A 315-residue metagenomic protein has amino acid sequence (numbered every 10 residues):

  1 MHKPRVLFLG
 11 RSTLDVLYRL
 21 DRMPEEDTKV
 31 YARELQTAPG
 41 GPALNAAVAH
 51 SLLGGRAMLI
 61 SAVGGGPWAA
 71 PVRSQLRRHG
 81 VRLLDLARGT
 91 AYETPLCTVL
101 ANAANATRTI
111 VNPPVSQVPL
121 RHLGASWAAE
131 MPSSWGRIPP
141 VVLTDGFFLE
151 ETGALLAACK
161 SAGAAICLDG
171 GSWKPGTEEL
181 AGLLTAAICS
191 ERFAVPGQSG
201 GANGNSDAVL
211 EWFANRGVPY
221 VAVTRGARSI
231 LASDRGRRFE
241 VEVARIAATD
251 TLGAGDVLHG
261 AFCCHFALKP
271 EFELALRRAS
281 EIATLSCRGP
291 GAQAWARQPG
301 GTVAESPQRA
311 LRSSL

Functional and structural regions predicted by a protein language model:
M1-A62, A70, R78, I110 (+1 more regions): Glycine-rich phosphate/adenosyl-contacting loop at the front of the ribokinase-like
M1-V6, N203-L315: Conserved phosphate-binding/catalytic region of the ribokinase-like
V6, R56-A57, L83, I166 (+2 more regions): Hydrophobic anchor at the start of a short beta-strand that flanks the dinucleotide cofactor-binding loop
L7-L9, N112, V141-L143, C167 (+2 more regions): Structural motif
S12, F147, V257: Active-site metal-binding loops of divalent metal-dependent hydrolases
T28-K29, T37, L52-P140, V303-L315: Conserved N-terminal subdomain of the carbohydrate kinase-like
G65-G66, G146-E150, G170-K174: Short beta->alpha connector loops
G153-E240: Conserved phosphate/ATP/ADP-binding segment of small-molecule kinases
